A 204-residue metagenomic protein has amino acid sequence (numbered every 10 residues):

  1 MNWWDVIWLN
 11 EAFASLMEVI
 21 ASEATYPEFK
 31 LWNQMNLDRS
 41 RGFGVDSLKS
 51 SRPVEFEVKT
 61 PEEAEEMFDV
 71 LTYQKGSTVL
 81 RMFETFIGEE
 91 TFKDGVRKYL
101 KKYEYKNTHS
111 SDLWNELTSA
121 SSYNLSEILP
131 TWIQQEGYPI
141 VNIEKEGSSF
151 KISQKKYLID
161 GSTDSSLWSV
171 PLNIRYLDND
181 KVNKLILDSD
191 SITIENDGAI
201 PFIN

Functional and structural regions predicted by a protein language model:
M1-S162: Hydrophobic alpha-helical and helix-loop surface patches within well-folded domains that function as non-catalytic
L125-S126, Y138-N204: Beta-strand-rich binding/interaction modules
